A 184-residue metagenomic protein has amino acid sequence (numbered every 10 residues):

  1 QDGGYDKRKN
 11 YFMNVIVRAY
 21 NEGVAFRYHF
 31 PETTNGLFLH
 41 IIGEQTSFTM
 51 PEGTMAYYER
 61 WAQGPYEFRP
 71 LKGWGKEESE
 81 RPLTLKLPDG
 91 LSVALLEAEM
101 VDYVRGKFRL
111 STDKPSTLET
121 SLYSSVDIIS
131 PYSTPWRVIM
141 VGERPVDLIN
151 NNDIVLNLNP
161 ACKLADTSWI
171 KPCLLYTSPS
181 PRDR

Functional and structural regions predicted by a protein language model:
Q1-D166: N-terminal accessory beta-strand-rich subdomains and adjacent acidic, glycine-rich linkers that precede catalytic cores
A165-L175: Short, intrinsically disordered, charge-balanced linker/junction segments flanking boundaries in proteins
Y176-D183: Conserved small/polar residues in nucleotide/adenosyl-binding loops
